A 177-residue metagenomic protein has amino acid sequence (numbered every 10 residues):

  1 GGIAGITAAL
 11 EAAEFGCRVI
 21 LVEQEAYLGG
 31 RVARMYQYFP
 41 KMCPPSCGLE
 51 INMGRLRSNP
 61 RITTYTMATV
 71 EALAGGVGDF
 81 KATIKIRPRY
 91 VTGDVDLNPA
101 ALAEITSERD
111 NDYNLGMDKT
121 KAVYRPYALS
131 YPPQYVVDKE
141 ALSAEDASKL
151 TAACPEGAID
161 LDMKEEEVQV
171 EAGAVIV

Functional and structural regions predicted by a protein language model:
I3-A4, L28: Hydrophobic/small residue at the entry helix of a nucleotide-binding pocket
G5, M42-L49, N98-P99, S143 (+1 more regions): Generic structural signal for well-ordered, non-membrane alpha-helical segments in soluble metabolic enzymes
G5-E11: Short glycine/serine/threonine-rich phosphate/pyrophosphate-binding segments that cradle anionic phosphate groups
A13-Y27, G75-V77, K81, N98-V137 (+2 more regions): Iron-sulfur cluster-binding cysteine motifs and their immediate structural context in ferredoxin-like electron-transfer
G29, F39-S46, Y135, K139-A144: Hydrophobic alpha-helical scaffolding
A33-V70, I84, D112-P132: N-terminal glycine-rich dinucleotide-binding loop that anchors FAD/FMN and/or NAD(P) in oxidoreductases
M67-R89: Structural signature of the thiamine diphosphate
I86-E104: Cys/His-rich Zn2+-binding cysteine-cluster or related metal-binding knuckle/ribbon modules and their
